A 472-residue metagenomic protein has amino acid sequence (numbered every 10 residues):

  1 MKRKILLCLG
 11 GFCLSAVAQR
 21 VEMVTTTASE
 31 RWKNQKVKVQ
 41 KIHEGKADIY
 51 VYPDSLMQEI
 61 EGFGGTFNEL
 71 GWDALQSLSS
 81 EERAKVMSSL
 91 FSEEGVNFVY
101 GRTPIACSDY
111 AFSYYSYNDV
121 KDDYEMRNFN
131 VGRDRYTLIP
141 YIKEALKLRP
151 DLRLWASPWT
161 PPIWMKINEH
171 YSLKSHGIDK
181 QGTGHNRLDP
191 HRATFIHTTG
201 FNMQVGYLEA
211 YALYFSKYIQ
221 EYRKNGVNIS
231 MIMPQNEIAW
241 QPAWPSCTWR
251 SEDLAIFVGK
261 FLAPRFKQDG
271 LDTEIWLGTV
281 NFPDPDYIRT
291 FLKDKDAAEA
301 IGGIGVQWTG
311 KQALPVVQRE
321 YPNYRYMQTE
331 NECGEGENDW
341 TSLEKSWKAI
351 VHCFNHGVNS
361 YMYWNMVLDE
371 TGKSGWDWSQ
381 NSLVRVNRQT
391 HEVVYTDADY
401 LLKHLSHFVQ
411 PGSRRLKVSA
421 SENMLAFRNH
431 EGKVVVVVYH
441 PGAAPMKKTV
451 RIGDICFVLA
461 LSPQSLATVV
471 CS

Functional and structural regions predicted by a protein language model:
M1-R20: Bacterial Sec-dependent N-terminal signal peptides
W32-I229, K260: N-terminal catalytic cores of secreted or lumenal carbohydrate-active enzymes
E61, E94-G101, R149-R153, N225-M231 (+5 more regions): Loop/turn elements at helix/coil->beta-strand transitions in domains of secreted/extracellular proteins
G65, N97, L154, I232 (+4 more regions): Conserved, mostly hydrophobic/aromatic
L70-D73, A106-Y110, T160-W164, N236-Q241 (+5 more regions): Solvent-exposed loop/turn segments at secondary-structure junctions within structured extracellular/periplasmic domains
A210-M231, Q235-E337: Active-site neighborhood of glycoside hydrolase catalytic domains
Q328-Y400, A420: Aromatic/acidic polysaccharide-binding cleft in carbohydrate-active enzymes
H404-F408, G412, V418-G453, A460 (+1 more regions): Carbohydrate-binding surface patches
